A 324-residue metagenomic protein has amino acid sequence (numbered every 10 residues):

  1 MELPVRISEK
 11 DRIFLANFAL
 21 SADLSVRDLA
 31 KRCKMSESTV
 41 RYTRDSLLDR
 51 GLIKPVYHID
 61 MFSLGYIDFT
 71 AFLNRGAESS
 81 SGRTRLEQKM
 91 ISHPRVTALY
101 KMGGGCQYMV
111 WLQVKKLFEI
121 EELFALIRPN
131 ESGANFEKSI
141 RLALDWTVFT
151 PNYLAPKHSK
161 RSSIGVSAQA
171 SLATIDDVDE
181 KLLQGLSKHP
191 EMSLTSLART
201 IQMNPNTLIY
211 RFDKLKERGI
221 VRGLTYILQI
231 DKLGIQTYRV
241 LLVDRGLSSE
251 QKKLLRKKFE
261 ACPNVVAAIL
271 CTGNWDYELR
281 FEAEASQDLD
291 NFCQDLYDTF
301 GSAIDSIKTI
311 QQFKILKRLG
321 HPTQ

Functional and structural regions predicted by a protein language model:
M1-Q324: A compositional/biophysical signature of low hydrophobicity enriched in polar/charged and small residues
